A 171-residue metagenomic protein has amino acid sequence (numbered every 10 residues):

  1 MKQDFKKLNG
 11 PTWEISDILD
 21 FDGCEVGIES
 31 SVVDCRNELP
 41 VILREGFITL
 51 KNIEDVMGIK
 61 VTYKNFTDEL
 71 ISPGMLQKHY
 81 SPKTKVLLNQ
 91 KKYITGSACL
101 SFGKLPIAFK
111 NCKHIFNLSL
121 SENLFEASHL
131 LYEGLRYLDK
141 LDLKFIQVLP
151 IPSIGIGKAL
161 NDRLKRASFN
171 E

Functional and structural regions predicted by a protein language model:
M1-E171: Active-site-adjacent structural elements in enzyme catalytic cores
